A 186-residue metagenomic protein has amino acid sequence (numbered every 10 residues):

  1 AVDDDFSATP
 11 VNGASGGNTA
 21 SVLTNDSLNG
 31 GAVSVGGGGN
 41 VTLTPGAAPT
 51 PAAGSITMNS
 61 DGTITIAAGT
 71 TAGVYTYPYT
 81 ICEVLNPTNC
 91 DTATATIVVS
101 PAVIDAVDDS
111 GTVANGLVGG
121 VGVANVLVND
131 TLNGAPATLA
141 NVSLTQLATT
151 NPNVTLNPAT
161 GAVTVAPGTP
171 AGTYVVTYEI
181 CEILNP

Functional and structural regions predicted by a protein language model:
A1-G31, M58, V74, T80 (+5 more regions): Extracellular interdomain linkers/hinges and stalk-like, low-complexity segments in secreted or single-pass
G16-A67, G119-A166: Surface-exposed or secretory-pathway low-complexity segments enriched in glycine-proline and Ser/Thr/acidic residues
A67, P78, A166-G168, T177 (+1 more regions): Tandem-repeat architecture and repeat-register "anchor" residues
T71, P170: Winged helix-turn-helix DNA-binding recognition segment
